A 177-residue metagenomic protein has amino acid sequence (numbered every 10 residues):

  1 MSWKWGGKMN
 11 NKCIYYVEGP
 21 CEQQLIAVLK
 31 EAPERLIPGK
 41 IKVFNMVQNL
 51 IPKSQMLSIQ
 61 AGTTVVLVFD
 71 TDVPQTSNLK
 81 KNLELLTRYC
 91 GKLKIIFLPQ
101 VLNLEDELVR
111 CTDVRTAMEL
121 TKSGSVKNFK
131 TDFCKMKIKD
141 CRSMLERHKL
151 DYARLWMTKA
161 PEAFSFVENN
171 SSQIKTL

Functional and structural regions predicted by a protein language model:
M1-N10, Q23-P38, K53-V66, V73-L177: C-terminal accessory helical subdomains adjacent to catalytic cores in phosphodiester- and nucleotide-handling enzymes
C13-Q23: N-terminal beta1-alpha1 ligand-phosphate binding loop
Y16, L67-D70: Conserved beta-strand segments of the P-loop GTPase G domain that flank and frequently precede/overlap
P38-L50: Short beta->alpha junction loops
